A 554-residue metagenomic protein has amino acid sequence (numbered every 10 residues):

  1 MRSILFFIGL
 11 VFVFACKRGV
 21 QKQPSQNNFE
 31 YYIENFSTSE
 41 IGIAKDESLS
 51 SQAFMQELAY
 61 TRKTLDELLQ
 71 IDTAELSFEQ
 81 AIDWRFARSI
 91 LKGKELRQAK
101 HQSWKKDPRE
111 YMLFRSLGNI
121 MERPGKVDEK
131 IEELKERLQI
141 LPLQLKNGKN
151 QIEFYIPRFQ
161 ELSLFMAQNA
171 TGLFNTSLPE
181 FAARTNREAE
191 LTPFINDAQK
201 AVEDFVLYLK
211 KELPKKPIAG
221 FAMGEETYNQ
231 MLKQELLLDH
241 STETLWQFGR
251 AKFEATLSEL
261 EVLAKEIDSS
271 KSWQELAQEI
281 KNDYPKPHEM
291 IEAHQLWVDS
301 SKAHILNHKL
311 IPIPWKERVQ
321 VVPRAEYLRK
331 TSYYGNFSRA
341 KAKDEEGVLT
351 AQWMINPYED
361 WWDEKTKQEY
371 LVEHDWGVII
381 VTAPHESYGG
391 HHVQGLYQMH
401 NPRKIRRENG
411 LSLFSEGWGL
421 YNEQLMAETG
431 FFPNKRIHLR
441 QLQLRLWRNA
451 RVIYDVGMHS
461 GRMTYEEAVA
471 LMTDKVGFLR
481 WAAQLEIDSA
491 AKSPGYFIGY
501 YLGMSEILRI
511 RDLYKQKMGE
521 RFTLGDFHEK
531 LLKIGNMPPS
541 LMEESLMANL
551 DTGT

Functional and structural regions predicted by a protein language model:
M1-Q23: Bacterial Sec-dependent N-terminal signal peptides
C16-T554: N-terminal maturation segment of proteins
